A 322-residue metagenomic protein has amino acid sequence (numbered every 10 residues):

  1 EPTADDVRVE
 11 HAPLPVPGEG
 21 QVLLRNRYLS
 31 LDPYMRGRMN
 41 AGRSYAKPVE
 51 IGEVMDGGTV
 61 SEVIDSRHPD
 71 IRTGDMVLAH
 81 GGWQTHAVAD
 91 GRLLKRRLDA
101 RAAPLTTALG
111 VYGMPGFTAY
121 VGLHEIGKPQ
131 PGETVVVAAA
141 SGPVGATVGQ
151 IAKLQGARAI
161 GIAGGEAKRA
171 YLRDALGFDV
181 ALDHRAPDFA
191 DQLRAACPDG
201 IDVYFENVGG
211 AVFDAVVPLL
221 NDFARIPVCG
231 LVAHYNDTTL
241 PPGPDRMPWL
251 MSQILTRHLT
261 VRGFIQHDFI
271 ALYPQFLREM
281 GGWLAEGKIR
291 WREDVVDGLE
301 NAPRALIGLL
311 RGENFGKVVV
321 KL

Functional and structural regions predicted by a protein language model:
P13-L31, M39-W83: Glycine-rich beta-strand-centered segment in the early N-terminal region that forms part of a ligand/cofactor-binding
M55-E62, R72-A139, A181: NAD(P)H dinucleotide-binding glycine-rich loop of Rossmann-like/cofactor-binding domains, especially the beta1-alpha1
S66-D70, G161-Y171, R185, F189 (+2 more regions): Short glycine/proline-centered loop/turn elements that form peptide/ligand docking sites
Q84-T85, G164-L172, R246-M251: Short, glycine/polar-rich helix-capping loops at beta-to-alpha or helix-loop-helix junctions that flank or form
L109-P187: Mid-domain Rossmann-like dinucleotide-binding core that forms the NAD(H)/NADP(H) cofactor-binding site
D188-D199: Short amphipathic alpha-helix with an adjacent loop that forms part of the alpha/beta core around
A211-I289: Glycine-rich phosphate-binding loop and adjacent beta-alpha segment of Rossmann(oid) nucleotide-cofactor-binding
H267-L322: C-terminal hydrophobic helical "lid"/dimerization subdomain of Rossmann-like NAD(P)H-dependent oxidoreductases
